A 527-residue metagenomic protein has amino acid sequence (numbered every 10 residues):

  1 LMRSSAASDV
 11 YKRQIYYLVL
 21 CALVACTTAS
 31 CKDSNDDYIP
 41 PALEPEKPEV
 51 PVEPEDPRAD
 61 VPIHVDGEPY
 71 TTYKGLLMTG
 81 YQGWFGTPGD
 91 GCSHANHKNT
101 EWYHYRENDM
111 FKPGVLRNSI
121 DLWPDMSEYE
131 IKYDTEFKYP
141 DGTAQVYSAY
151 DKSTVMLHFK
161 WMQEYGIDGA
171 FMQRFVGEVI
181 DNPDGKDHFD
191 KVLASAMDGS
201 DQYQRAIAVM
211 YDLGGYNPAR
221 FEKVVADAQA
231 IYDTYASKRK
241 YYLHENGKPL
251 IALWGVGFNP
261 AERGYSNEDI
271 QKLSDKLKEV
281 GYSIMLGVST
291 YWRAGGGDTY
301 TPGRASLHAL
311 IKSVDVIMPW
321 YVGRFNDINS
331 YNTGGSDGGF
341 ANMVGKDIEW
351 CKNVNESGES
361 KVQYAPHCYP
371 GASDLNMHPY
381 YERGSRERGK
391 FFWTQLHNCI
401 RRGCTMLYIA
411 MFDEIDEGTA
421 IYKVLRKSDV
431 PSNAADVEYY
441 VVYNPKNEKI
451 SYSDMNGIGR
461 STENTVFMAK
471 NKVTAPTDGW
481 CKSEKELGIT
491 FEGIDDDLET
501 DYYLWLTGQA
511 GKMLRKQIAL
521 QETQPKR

Functional and structural regions predicted by a protein language model:
L1-Q14: Single conserved hydrophobic/aromatic residue that forms the stacking wall/gate of nucleotide- or nucleobase-binding
Y17-C26: Bacterial N-terminal signal peptides
C26-D60: Bacterial Sec-dependent N-terminal signal peptides
P51-R527: Glycan-processing catalytic domains of CAZymes
